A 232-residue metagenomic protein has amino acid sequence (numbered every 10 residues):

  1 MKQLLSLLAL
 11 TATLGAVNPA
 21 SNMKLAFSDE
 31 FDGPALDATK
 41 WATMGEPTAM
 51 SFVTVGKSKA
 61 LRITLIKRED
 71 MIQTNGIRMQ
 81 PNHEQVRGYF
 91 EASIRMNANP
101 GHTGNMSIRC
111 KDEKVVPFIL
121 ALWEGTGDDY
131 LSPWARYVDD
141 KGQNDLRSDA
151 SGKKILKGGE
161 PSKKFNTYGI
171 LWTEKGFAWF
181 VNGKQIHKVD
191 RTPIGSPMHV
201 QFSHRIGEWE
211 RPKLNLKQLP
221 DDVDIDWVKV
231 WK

Functional and structural regions predicted by a protein language model:
L4-T13: Sec-dependent N-terminal signal peptides
N18-K232: GH16 jelly-roll
